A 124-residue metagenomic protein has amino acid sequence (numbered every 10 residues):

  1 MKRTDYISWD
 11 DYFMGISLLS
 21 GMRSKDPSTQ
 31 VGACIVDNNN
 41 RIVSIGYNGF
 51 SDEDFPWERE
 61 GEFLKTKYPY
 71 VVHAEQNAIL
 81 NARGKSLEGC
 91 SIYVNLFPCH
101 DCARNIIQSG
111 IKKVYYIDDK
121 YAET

Functional and structural regions predicted by a protein language model:
M1-T124: Zinc-dependent deaminase catalytic domain
